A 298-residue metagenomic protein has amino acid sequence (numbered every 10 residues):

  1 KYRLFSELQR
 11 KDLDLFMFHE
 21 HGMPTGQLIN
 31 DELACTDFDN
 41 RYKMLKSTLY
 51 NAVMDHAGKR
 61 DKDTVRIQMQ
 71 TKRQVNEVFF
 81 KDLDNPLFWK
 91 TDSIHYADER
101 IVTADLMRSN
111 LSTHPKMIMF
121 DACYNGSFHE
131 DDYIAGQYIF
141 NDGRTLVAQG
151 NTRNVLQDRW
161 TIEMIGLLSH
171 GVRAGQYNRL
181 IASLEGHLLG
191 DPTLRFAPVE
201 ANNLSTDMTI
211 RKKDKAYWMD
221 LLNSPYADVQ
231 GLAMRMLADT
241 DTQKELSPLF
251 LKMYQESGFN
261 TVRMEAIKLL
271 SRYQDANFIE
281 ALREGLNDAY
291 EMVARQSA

Functional and structural regions predicted by a protein language model:
K1-R41: A domain-level signal for caspase-like cysteine endopeptidase catalytic cores and their zymogen-processing architecture
P24-D37, S127-D131, Q157-T161, L189: Extracytoplasmic/secreted cell-surface and envelope-processing proteins
K43-W160: Catalytic cores of nucleophile-dependent amide-cleaving enzymes
T161-K244, N260-E265: Caspase-like cysteine protease fold
R211-D220, T242-Y254, D275-N287: Amphipathic alpha-helical scaffolding segments comprising HEAT/armadillo-like alpha-solenoid repeats
S224, S257, D288-A289: Short coil/turn segments at helix-helix junctions and helix-capping linkers within large alpha-helical proteins
M236-D239, K268-R272, A298: Core register positions within helices of long alpha-helical scaffolds
